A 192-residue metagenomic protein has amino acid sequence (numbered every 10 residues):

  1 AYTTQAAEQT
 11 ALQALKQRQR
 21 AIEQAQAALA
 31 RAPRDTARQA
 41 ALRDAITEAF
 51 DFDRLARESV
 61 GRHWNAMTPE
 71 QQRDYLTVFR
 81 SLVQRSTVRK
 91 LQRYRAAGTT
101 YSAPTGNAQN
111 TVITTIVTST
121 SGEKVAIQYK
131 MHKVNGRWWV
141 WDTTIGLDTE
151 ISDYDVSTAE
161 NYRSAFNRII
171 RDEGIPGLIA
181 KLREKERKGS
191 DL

Functional and structural regions predicted by a protein language model:
Y2-A7: Sec/Tat signal peptide C-region and signal peptidase I cleavage site
E8-T87: Early exported N-terminus immediately downstream of N-terminal targeting peptides
K16, E23-Q24, L76, T114-I116 (+2 more regions): Soluble periplasmic/extracytoplasmic beta-strand elements of cell-envelope proteins
D35, F52, A97, I175-P176 (+1 more regions): A general structural signal for well-ordered secondary-structure junctions
A49, R54, H63-A66, K90-R93 (+5 more regions): Residue-level preference for alpha-helix termini and adjacent loops
T77, Q84-V125, L182-L192: Surface-exposed, charged secondary-structure patches
K124-S164: Short beta-strand edge/turn micro-motifs at domain boundaries
E150, Y154-L192: Non-transmembrane domains of secretory- and envelope-associated proteins
